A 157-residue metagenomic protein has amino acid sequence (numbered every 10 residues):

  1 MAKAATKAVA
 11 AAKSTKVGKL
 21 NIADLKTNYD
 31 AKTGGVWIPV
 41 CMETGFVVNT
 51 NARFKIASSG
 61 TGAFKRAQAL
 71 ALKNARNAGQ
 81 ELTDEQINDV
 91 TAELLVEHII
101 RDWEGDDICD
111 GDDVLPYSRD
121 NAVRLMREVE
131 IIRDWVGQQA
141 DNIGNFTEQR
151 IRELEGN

Functional and structural regions predicted by a protein language model:
A2-T27: Low-complexity intrinsically disordered segments
K3, V47-N157: Short, surface-exposed, charged amphipathic helix/loop patches that serve as local interaction elements
T15-G18, K32-G35, A78-Q80: A short linear-motif detector with a strong N-terminal bias
Y29-E43: Short acidic, Pro/Gly- and aromatic-enriched capping/linker segments at domain boundaries
